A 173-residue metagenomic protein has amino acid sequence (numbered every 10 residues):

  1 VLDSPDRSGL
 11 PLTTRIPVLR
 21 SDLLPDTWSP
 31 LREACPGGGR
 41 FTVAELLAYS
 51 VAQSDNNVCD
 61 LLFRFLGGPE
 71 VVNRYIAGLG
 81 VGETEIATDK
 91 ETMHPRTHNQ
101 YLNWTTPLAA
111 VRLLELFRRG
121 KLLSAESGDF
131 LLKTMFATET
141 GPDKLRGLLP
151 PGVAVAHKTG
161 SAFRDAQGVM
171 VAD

Functional and structural regions predicted by a protein language model:
V1-V18, S50: Active-site SXXK
P11, F41-Y49, N57, L61 (+4 more regions): Extracytoplasmic/secreted proteins, especially bacterial periplasmic and envelope-associated proteins
P11-T13, I76, V81, Q100 (+3 more regions): Extracytoplasmic
L12-L31, L66-G67, T134-M135: Acidic helix-start/capping segments at beta-turn-to-alpha-helix junctions
L23-D60, P69, Q100: Conserved catalytic neighborhood of penicillin-recognizing serine enzymes
T27, G39, D60-R119: Mid-domain, small-residue-enriched loop/turn segments at the edges of structured enzyme/sensor domains
Y101-F136, M170-D173: Active-site-proximal alpha-helical segments within enzyme catalytic domains
D143-D173: Short, Gly/Ser/Thr-enriched beta-strand-loop segments that form substrate-interacting elements of hydrolase/peptidase
